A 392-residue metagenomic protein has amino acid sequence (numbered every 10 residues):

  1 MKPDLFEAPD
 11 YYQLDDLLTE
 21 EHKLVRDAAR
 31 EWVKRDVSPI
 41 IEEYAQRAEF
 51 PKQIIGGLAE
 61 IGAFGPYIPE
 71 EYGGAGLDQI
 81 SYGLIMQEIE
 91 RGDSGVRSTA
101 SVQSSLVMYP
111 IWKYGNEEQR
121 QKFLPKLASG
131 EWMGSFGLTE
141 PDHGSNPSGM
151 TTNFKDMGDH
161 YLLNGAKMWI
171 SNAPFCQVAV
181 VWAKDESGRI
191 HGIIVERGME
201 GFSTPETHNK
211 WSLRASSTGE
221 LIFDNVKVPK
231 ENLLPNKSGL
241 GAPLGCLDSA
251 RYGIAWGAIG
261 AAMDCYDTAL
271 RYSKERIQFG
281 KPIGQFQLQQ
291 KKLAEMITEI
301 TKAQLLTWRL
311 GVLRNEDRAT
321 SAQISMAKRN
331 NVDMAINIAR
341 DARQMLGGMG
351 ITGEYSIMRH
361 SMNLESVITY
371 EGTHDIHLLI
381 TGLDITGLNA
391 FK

Functional and structural regions predicted by a protein language model:
M1-V102, Y114-Q119, K126-E131, N146-P147 (+3 more regions): Alpha-helical interface subdomain recognition
L77-D78, N146-S148, N172-C176, R214-S216 (+1 more regions): Short glycine/proline-enriched turns and hinge-like loops at secondary-structure junctions
Q103-M108: Well-ordered alpha-helical segments within folded domains of soluble proteins
G130-L138: A short, Trp-centered hydrophobic/proline-enriched beta-strand micro-motif
D142-S145, W169-N172, K184, K210-S217: Short Gly/Pro-enriched turn/cap motifs at secondary-structure boundaries
G149-T151, G198-P229: Flexible, small-/acidic-enriched active-site or ligand-binding loops
D159-H160, N164-P205: A short core secondary-structure module
G219-G245: A short, charged helix-loop
